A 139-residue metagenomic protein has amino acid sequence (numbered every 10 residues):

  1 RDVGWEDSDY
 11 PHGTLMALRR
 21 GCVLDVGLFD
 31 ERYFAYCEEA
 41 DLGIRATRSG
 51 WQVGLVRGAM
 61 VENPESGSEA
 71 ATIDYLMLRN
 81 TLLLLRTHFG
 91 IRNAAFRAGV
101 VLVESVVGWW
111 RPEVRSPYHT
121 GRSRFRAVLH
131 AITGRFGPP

Functional and structural regions predicted by a protein language model:
R1-D7: Acceptor/aglycone-binding surface of glycosyltransferases and processive sugar-polymer synthases
D9-M60: A short, conserved alpha-helix in the catalytic core of glycosyltransferases
F29, G67-S68, H88: Residue-level signal for well-ordered alpha-helical positions
N63-S66, L102: Short linear capping/connector segments at secondary-structure termini
E65-S68, R111: Short acidic, glycine/proline-rich loop/turn micro-motifs
T72-N80, G90-P139: Non-catalytic, C-terminal membrane-associated alpha-helical segments of glycosyltransferases
L84-L85: Short alpha-helical functional segments enriched in proximate histidine and acidic residues
